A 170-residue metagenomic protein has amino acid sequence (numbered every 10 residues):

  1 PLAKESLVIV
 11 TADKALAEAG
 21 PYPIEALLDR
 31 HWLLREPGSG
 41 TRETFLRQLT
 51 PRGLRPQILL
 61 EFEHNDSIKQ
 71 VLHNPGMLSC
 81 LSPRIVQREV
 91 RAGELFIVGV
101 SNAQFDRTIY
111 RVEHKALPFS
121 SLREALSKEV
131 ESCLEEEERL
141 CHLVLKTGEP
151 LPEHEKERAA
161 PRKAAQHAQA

Functional and structural regions predicted by a protein language model:
P1, P23-E25, T50-P51, Q87 (+1 more regions): Short secondary-structure boundary/capping segments
P1-V8, A92-D106: Short beta-strand->loop
P1-W32, P37, H114-A116: Flexible hinge/capping segments at coil-to-helix
D13, P83-I85, I109: Short secondary-structure boundary segments
A17-A19, T41, F96-H142, K146: A late-sequence structural motif
G38-Q48, K128-A170: Ligand-binding clefts/hinges and TM-proximal coupling segments of bilobed small-molecule sensing domains
E43-V98, E155-P161, A165: Hydrophobic hinge/microswitch elements
